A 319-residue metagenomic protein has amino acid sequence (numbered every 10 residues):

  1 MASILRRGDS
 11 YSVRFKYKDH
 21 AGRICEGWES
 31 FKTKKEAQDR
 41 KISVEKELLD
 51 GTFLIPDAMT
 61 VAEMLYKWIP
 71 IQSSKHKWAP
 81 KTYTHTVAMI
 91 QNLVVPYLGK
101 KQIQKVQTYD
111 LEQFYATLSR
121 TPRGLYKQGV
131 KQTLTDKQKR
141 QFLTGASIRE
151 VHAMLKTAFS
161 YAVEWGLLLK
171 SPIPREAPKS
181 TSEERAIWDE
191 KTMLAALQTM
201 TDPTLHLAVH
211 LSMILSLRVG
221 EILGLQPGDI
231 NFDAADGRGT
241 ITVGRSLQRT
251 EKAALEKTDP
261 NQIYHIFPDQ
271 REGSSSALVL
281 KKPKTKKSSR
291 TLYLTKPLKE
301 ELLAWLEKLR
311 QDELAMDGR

Functional and structural regions predicted by a protein language model:
A2-A58, T285: Short, surface-exposed polybasic/aromatic micro-patch for ligand or macromolecular engagement
R7, T192, L225-E307, G318: Conserved tyrosine-mediated DNA breakage-rejoining catalytic core shared by Y-recombinases
K16-D19, Q113-D136, N231-A234, G244-K257 (+1 more regions): Short regulatory "switch" loops immediately downstream of catalytic or recognition motifs within protein catalytic
D57-V163, A177: Short, Lys/Arg-enriched alpha-helical recognition elements, typified by the DNA-recognition helix
Y66, K105-T108, R120, L169 (+3 more regions): Phosphate-coordinating loops and pocket residues in cytosolic domains that bind phosphorylated ligands
R123-K127, Q141, Q198, D202-L205 (+3 more regions): Short, basic (Lys/Arg/His-rich) helix/loop patches that form interaction surfaces in the mid-to-C-terminal regions
K127-G129, T133-G145, R149-V151, E164-P227 (+2 more regions): Basic, Lys/Arg- and aromatic-enriched nucleic-acid-binding interface segment
V151-L167, E184-I187, T285-R319: Extended amphipathic secondary-structure runs
